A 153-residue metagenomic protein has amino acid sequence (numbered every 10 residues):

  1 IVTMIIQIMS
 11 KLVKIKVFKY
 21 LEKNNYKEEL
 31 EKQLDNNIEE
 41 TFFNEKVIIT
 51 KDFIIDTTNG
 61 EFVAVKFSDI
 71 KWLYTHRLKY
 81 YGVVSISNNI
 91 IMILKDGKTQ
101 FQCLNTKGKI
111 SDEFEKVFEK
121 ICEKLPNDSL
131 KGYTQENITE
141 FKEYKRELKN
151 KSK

Functional and structural regions predicted by a protein language model:
I1-K51: Anionic N-terminal interaction surfaces
L34-I38, F43, S68, K95 (+2 more regions): Intrinsic-disorder/low-complexity regions
N37, F42-F43, F53-T58, Y80 (+1 more regions): Short, flexible coil/linker segments at or flanking structured domains
E45, E61, K98-T99: Short acidic/polar mixed-charge low-complexity motifs
K46-V47, A64, I90: His/acidic/aromatic-lined binding-pocket segments of jelly-roll/cupin-type domains and related regulatory beta-sandwich
T50-S85: Phosphoinositide-binding peripheral membrane targeting modules
W72-K153: Acidic, Ser/Thr- and proline-rich intrinsically disordered linker/docking segments of eukaryotic scaffolds
